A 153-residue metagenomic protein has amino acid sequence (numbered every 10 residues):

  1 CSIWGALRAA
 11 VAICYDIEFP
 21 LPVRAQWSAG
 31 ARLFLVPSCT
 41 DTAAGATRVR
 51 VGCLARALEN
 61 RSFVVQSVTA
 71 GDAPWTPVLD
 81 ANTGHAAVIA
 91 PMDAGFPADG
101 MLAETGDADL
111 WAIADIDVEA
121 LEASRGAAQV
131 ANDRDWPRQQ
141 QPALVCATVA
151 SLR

Functional and structural regions predicted by a protein language model:
C1-A10: Beta-strand-turn-beta hairpins that frame and shape the catalytic cleft of phosphate-ester-processing enzymes
S2, T105, A114: Hydrophobic residues at beta-strand termini and immediately following loops that shape nucleotide-binding pockets
V11-I17: Active-site mouth loops of central-metabolism enzymes
I13, A90, R125: Pocket-edge structural micro-motifs
D16, P91, D117-L121: Generic structural motif
I17-L110: CN hydrolase (nitrilase-like) catalytic-core segments centered on the catalytic cysteine and neighboring Lys/Glu
I113-R153: A short C-terminal boundary segment appended to hydrolase-like catalytic domains
